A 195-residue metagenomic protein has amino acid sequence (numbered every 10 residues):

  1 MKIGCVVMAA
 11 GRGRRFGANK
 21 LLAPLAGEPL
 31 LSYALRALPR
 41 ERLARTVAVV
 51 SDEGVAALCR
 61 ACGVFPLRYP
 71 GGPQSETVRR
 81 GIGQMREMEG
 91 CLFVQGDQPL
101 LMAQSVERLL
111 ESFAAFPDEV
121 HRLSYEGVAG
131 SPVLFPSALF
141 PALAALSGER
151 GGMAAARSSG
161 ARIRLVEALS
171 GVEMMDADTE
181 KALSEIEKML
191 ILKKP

Functional and structural regions predicted by a protein language model:
M1, P141, A145-P195: Conserved alpha/beta core of the MobA/IspD/sugar-nucleotide pyrophosphorylase nucleotidyltransferase superfamily
M1-A18, G160: N-terminal nucleotide-binding beta1-loop-alpha1 segment
A9, V50-S51, Q95, R122: Short beta-strand/turn micro-motifs composed of small residues that flank or help shape donor/cofactor-binding pockets
G17-L21, E28-P39: Short, well-formed alpha-helical segments that are part of the catalytic scaffolds of diverse glycosyltransferases
N19-P24, F65-L67: Short glycine-enriched, charge-decorated loop/helix-capping segments at active-site entrances that position
P24, L100, V133-L134, L165 (+1 more regions): Short aromatic/basic micro-patch
S32-G90, Q104, A156: Conserved N-terminal catalytic core of the sugar/cofactor nucleotidyltransferase
G72-P141: Conserved beta-loop-beta/alpha segment of the NTase-like Rossmann-fold superfamily that binds/positions NTPs
